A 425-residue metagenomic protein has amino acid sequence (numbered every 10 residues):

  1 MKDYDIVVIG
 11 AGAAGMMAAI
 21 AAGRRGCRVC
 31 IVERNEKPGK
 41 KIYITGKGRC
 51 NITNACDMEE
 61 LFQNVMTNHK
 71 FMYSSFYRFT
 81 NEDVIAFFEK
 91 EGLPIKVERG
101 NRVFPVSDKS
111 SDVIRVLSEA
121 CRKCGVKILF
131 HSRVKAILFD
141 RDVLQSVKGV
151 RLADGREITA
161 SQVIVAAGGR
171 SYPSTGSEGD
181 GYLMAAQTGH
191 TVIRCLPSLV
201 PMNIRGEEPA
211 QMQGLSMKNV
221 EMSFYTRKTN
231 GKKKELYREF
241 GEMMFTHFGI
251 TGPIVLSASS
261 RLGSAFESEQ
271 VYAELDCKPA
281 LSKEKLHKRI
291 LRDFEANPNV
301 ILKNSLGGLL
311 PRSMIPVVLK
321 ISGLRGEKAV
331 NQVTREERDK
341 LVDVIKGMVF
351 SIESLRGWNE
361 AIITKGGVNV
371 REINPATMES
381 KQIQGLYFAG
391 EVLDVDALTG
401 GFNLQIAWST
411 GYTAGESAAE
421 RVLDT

Functional and structural regions predicted by a protein language model:
M1-A14: Beta1/beta-strand and adjacent pyrophosphate-binding region of the FAD-binding site in flavoprotein oxidoreductases
V7, G23-K47: Glycine-rich FAD pyrophosphate-binding loop
V7-I9, V32, V134, E157-P173 (+3 more regions): Short hydrophobic core segments
E36-P38, Y43-I44, I52, M58-E59 (+3 more regions): An anion/pyrophosphate-binding glycine-rich loop and adjacent beta-alpha core in soluble alpha-beta enzymes
R49-V97: Glycine-rich active-site loop/strand segments that organize a redox cofactor
L129-F130, A136, P316-D396: A glycine-rich dinucleotide-binding beta-alpha-beta segment and adjacent secondary-structure elements that constitute
I137-I158, V163: Conserved beta-strand-loop-beta-strand element in the redox core of flavoprotein oxidoreductases
Q162-E208: Glycine-rich loop(s) and the adjacent beta-strand/alpha-helix scaffold that form part
